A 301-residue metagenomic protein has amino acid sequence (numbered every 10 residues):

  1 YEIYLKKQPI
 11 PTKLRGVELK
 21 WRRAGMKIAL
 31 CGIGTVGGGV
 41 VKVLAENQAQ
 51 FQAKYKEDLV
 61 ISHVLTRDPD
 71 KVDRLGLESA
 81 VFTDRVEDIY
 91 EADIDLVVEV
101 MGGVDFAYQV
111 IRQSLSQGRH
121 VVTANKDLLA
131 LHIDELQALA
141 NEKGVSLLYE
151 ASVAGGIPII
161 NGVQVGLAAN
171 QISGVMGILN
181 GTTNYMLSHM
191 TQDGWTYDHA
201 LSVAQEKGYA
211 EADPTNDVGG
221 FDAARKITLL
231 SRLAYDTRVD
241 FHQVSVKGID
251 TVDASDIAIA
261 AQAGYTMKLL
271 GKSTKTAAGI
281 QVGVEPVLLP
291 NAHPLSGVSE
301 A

Functional and structural regions predicted by a protein language model:
Y1-G25: Short, Lys/Arg-enriched N-terminal segments with co-localized hydrophobic residues within the first ~10-30 amino acids
G25-Q117: N-terminal glycine-/serine-/threonine-rich beta1-alpha1-beta2 phosphate-ribose binding loop of Rossmann-like
C31, E99-M101, A124, L131 (+1 more regions): Structural motif
G102-V104, N180, V287-P290: Short glycine-rich anion-binding loops that position phosphate/pyrophosphate groups of nucleotides and phosphorylated
Y108-Q113, K126-G155, I160-V163: Rossmann-fold NAD(P)-binding glycine/threonine-rich loop
H120-V122: A short hydrophobic/small-residue beta-strand
V165-R225, L230: Conserved anion/nucleotide-ligand pocket segment
L201-G297, A301: Substrate-binding/catalytic subdomain of NAD(P)-dependent oxidoreductase enzymes
